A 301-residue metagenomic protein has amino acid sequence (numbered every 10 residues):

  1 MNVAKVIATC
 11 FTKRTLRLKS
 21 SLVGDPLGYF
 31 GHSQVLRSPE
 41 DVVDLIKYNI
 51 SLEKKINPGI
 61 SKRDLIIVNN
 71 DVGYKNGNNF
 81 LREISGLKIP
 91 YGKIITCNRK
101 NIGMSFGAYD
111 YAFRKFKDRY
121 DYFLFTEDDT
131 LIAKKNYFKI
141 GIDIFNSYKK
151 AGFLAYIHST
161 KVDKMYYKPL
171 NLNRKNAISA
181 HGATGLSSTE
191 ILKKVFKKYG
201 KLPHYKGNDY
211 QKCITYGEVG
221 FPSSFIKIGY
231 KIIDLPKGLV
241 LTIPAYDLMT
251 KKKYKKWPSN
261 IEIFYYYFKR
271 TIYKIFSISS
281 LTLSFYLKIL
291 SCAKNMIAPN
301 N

Functional and structural regions predicted by a protein language model:
M1-M104, Y109-Y122: N-terminal anchoring/stem segment of glycosyltransferases
I7, I66-I67, F123-F125, G152-I157 (+1 more regions): A structural signal for short, well-ordered beta-strand segments and their strand-loop junctions that often border
R17-S20, N76-L81, G107-Y109, K134-K139 (+3 more regions): A short acidic (Asp/Glu
L22, L202-N301: C-terminal catalytic/acceptor-binding lobe
V68-G73, D129-T130, I157-V162, G238-L241: Short beta-alpha junction loops
C97, N101-F106, K161-K164, V240-I243: A short acidic, often aromatic-flanked loop/helix-cap motif at beta-alpha or helix-coil junctions that lines enzyme
Y120-L131: Short beta-strand-to-loop acidic/aromatic patch adjacent to the donor-nucleotide binding site
L131-D209, I214-V219, S223: Conserved catalytic core of nucleotide-sugar-dependent glycosyltransferases
